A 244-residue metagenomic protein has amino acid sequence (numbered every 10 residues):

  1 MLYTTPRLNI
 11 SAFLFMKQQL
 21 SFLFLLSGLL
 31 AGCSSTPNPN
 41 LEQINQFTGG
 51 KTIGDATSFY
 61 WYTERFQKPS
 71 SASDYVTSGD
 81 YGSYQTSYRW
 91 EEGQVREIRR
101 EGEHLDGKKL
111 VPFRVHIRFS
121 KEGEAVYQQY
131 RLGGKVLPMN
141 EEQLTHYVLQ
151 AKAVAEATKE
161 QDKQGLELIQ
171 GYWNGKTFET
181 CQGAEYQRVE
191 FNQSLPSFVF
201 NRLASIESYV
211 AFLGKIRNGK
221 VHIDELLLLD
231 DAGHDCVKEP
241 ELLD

Functional and structural regions predicted by a protein language model:
I10-F22: Bacterial N-terminal signal peptides that target proteins for export
L29-G32: C-terminal motif of bacterial Sec signal peptides marking the signal peptidase cleavage site
S34-T36: Bacterial signal peptide processing site
N38-Y84, R89-G102, D106-Q164, F200-A204: Extended, compositionally biased repeat/scaffold regions that form elongated interaction surfaces
K159-T180, G214: Structural detector for short beta-strands of small beta-barrel domains
G171, L203-H222: Flexible glycine-rich surface loops and low-complexity tracts that mediate binding to linear polymers
E185-L203: Beta-strand/loop nucleic-acid-binding surfaces
R217-D244: OB-fold/S1-family single-stranded nucleic acid-binding modules
